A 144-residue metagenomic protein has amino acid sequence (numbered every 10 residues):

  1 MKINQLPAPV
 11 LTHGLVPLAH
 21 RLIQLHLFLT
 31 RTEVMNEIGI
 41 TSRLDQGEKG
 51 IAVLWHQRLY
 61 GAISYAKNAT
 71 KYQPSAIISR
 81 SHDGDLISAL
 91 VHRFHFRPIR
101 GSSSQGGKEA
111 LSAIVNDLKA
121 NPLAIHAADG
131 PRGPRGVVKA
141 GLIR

Functional and structural regions predicted by a protein language model:
M1-Y65: Membrane-anchoring hydrophobic helices of lipid-metabolizing enzymes
I40-T41, S88, L142-I143: Short amphipathic alpha-helical segments and helix-helix/interface helices
E48, A120-P122: Short acidic/histidine-rich motifs immediately flanking catalytic phosphotransfer sites in two-component signaling
K49-Q105: Catalytic core of membrane glycerolipid acyltransferases/transacylases, capturing the structured, soluble-facing
H82, S104-G107, P131-V138: Acidic, metal-coordinating catalytic cores used for nucleic-acid/nucleotide bond scission and strand-transfer chemistry
G107-A113: Structural motif
I114-K119: Short, well-structured alpha-helical segments in soluble
P122-R144: Membrane-associated lipid acylation/remodeling enzymes share a hydrophobic transmembrane-juxtamembrane segment
